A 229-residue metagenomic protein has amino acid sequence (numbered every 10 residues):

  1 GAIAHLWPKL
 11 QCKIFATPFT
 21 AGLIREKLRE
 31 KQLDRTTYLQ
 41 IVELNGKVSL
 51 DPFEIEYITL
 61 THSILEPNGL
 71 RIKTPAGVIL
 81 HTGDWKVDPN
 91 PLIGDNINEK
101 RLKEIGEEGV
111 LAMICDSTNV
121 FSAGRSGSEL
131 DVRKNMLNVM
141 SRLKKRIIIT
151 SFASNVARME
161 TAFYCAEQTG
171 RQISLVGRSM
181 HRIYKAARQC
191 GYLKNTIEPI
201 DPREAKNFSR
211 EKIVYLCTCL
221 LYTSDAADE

Functional and structural regions predicted by a protein language model:
G1-R210, C219-S224: His/Asp/Glu-rich metal-coordinating catalytic cores of metallo-dependent phosphodiesterases/hydrolases acting on
I213: His/Glu-based metal-binding/catalytic segments typifying zinc-dependent metallopeptidases
D225-E229: A short, hydrophobic C-terminal helix/tail in secreted or cell-surface proteins
